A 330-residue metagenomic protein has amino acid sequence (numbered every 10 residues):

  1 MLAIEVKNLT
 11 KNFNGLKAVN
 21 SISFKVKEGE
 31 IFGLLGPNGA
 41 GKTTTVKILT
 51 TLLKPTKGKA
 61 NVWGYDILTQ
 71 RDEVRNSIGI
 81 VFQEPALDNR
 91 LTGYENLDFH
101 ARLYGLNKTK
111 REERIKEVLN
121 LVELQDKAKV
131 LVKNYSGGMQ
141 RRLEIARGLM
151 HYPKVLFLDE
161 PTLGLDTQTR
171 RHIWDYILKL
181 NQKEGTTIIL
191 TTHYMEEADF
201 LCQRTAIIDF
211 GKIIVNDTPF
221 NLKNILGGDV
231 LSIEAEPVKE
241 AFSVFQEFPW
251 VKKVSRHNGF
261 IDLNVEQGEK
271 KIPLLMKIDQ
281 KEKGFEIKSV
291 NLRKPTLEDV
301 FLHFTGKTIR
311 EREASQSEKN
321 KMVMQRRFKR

Functional and structural regions predicted by a protein language model:
D98, R102, T109-K127: Conserved ABC ATPase "signature" region
L131-Y135: Conserved ABC ATPase signature
Y152: Conserved catalytic motifs of ABC-family nucleotide-binding domains
L156-D159: Catalytic Walker B motif of ABC-type/P-loop ATPase nucleotide-binding domains
D175-E266: ABC transporter nucleotide-binding domain
V230-T308: Short, charged/small-residue-rich alpha-helical element at the C-terminal edge of ABC transporter nucleotide-binding
